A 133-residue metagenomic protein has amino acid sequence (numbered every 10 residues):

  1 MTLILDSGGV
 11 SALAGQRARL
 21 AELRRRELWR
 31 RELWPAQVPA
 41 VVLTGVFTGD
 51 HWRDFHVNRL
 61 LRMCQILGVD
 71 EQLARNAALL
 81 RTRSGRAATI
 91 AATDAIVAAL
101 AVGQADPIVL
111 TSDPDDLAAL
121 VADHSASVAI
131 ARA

Functional and structural regions predicted by a protein language model:
M1-V38, F47-Q65, S125: Short, well-structured N-terminal submotif of metal-dependent ribonuclease cores
G8-G9, V41-V42, R81: Short, histidine-centered active-site or binding-site loop motifs used for metal coordination, general acid-base
V10-S11, L43-V46, A74, L117: A generic structural signal for short hydrophobic patches within well-formed alpha-helices
A14-Q16, V102, V121: Short, function-defining helix-loop hinge/capping sites that tune catalysis or transport
R19, V42, R53-V57, L73-N76 (+1 more regions): Amphipathic alpha-helical interface surfaces
Q37, L67, L110, A129-A131: General small-molecule cofactor/ligand-binding pocket signal
H56, R86, A119, D123-A133: Short, charged, intrinsically disordered terminal tails
I66-P114, A118-A119: Active-site neighborhoods of divalent-metal-dependent phosphate/nucleic-acid chemistry enzymes
